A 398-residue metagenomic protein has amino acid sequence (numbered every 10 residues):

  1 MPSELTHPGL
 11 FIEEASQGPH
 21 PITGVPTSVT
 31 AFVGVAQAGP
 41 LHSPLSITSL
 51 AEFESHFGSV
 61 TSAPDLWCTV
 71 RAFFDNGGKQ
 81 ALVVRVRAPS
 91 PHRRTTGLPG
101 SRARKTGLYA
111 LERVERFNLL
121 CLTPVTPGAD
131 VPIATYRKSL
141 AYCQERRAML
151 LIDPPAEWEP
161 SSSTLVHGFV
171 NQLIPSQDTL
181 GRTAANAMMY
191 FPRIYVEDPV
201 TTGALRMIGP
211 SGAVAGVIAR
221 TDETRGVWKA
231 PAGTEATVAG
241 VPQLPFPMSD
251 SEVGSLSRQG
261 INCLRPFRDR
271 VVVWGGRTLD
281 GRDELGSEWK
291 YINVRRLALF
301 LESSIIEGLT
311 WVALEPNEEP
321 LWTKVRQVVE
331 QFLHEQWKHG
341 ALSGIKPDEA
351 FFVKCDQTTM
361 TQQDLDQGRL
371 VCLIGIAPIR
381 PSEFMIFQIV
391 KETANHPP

Functional and structural regions predicted by a protein language model:
M1-P89, P99, A103-P398: Structured, hydrophobic secondary-structure cores that serve as assembly/anchoring elements
